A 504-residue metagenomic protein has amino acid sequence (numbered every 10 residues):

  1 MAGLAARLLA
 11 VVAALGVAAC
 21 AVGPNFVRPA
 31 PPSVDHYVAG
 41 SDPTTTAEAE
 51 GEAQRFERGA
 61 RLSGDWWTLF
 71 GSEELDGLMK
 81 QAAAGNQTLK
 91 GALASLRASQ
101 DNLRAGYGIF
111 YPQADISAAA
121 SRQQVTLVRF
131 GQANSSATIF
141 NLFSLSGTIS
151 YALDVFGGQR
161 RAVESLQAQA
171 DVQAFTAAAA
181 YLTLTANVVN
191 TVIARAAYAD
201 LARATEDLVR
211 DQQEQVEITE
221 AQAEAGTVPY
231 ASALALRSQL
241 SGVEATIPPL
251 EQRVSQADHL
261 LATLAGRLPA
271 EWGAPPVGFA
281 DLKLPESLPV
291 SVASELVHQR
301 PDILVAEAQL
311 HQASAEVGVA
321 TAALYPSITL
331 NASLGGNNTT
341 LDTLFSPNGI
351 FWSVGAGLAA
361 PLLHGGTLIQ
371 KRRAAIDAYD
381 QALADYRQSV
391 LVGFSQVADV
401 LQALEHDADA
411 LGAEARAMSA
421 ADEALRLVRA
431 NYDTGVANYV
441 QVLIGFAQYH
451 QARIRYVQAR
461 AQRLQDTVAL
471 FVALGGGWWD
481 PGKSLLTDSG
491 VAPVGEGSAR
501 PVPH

Functional and structural regions predicted by a protein language model:
G3-A84, F143, Q167, E251-H298 (+3 more regions): Terminal intrinsically disordered/low-complexity segments used for targeting and assembly
V22-P29, H36, G64-D65, G71-Q81 (+6 more regions): Small/polar-residue-enriched beta-strand and adjacent coil segments characteristic of outer-membrane beta-barrel
G85-N86, A225, T434: Charged, alpha-helical scaffolding/interaction elements associated with membrane systems
A92-G106, A180, L184-A221, S238-V243 (+6 more regions): Amphipathic alpha-helical coiled-coil segments
Q123, Q215, P229, L234-R237: Short, conserved phosphate-binding/catalytic loop or strand-edge motifs used in phosphoryl-/nucleotidyl-transfer
A225-V228, T246: Amphipathic alpha-helical interface segments used for oligomerization, scaffolding, and membrane association
P229, L268, A437-N438, G477: Short coil/turn motifs that cap or connect alpha-helices
